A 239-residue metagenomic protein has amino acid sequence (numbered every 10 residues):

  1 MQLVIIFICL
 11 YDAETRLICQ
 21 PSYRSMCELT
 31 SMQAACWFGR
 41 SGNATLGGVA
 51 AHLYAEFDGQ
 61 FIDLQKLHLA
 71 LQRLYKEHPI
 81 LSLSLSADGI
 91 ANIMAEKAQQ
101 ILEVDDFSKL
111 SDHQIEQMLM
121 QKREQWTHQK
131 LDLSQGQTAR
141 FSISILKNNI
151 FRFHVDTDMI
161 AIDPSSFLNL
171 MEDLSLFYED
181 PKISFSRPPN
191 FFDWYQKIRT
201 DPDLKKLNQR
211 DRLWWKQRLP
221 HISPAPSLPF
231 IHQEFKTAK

Functional and structural regions predicted by a protein language model:
F7-A44, H68-H113, Q121-K122, Q135-Q137 (+3 more regions): Short amphipathic alpha-helices and their capping loops
H52-G59: Short, well-ordered beta-strand elements within core beta-sheets of diverse protein domains
E56, S84-S86, H154-V155: Short beta-strand segments
F61-K66, H113-I115: Short, conserved charged micro-motifs
F141: Alpha-helical phosphate/pyrophosphate-handling elements in metalloenzyme active cores
S144-F192: Active-site-proximal acidic secondary-structure segment that organizes catalysis
